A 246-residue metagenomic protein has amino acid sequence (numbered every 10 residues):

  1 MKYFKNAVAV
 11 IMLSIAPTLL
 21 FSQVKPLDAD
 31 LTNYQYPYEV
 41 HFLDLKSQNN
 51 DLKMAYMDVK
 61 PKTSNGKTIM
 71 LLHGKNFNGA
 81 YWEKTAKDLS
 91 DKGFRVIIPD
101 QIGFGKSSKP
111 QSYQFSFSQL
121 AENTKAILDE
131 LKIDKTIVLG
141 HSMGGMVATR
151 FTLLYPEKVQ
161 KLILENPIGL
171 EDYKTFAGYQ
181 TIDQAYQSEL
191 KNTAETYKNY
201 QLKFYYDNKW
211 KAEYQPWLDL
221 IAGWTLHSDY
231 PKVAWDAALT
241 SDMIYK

Functional and structural regions predicted by a protein language model:
Y3-A7, I15-K67, D91-F94: Alpha/beta-hydrolase fold catalytic core
D44-N50, M57-K62, Q101-L139: Active-site loop/oxyanion-hole signature of alpha/beta-hydrolase fold enzymes
Q48, L52, V59-K106: Conserved HGGG/HGGXW glycine-rich cap/lid loop of the alpha/beta-hydrolase fold
Y81-E83, S107-Y113, Y173-F176: Conserved catalytic-core motifs of eukaryotic protein kinase domains, centered on the activation segment
S107, S142, N166: Catalytic nucleophile serine of serine hydrolases, specifically the conserved "nucleophile elbow" pentapeptide
G140, G144, A148: Gly/Ala-rich beta-loop-alpha elbow adjacent to hydrolase catalytic centers
T149-L153, L162-N192: Flexible "cap/lid" loop of the alpha/beta hydrolase fold
N192-K246: Conserved alpha/beta-hydrolase catalytic His-Asp/Glu region
